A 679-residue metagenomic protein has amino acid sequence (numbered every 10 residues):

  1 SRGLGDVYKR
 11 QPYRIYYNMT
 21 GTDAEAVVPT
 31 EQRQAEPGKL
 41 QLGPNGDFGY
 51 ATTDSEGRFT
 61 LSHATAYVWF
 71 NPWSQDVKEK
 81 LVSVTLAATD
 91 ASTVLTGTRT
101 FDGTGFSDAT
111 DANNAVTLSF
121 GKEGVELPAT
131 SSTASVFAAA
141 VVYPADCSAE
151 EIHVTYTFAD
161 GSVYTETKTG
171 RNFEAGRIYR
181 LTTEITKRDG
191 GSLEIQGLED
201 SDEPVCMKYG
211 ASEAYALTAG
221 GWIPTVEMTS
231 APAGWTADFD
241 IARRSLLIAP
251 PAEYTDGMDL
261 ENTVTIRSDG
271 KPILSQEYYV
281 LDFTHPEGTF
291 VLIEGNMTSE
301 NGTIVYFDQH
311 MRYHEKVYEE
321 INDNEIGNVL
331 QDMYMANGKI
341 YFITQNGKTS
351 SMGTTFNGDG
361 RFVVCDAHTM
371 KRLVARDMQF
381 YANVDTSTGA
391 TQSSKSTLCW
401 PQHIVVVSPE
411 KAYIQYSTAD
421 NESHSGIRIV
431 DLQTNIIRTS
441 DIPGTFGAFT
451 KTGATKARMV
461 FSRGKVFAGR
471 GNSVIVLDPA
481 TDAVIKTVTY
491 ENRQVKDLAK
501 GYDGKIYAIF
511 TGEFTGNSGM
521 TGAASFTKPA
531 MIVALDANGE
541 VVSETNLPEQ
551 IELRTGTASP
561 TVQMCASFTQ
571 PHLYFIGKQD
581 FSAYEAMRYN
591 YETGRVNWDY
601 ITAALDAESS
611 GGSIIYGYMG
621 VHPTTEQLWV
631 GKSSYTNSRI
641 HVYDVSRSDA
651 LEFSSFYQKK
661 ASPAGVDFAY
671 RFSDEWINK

Functional and structural regions predicted by a protein language model:
G3-Y8: Short, small-residue-biased leader/transition segments that mark boundaries at the very start of proteins
N71-S132, A468-G469, M587: Short helix-loop boundary/capping segments
T298-V305, S350-V363, N421-R428, N472-D478 (+3 more regions): Structural motif
Q309-M311, D366-M370, D431-N435, D478-D482 (+3 more regions): Short loop/turn segments that connect beta-strands within beta-propeller blades
Y313-E325, K371-S394, N435-F449, A483-T489 (+3 more regions): A short beta-strand motif characteristic of beta-propeller blades
E325-Y334, A382-V405, T445-R463, N492-Y502 (+3 more regions): Repeated scaffold domains used in trafficking and secretory/extracellular systems, primarily beta-propellers
G426-L573, G577-D580: Acidic, serine/threonine- and glycine-rich low-complexity intrinsically disordered segments that serve as flexible
K632-K679: Blade-level signature of beta-propeller repeat domains, shared across WD40, Kelch, NHL, RCC1 and BNR/Asp-box propellers
